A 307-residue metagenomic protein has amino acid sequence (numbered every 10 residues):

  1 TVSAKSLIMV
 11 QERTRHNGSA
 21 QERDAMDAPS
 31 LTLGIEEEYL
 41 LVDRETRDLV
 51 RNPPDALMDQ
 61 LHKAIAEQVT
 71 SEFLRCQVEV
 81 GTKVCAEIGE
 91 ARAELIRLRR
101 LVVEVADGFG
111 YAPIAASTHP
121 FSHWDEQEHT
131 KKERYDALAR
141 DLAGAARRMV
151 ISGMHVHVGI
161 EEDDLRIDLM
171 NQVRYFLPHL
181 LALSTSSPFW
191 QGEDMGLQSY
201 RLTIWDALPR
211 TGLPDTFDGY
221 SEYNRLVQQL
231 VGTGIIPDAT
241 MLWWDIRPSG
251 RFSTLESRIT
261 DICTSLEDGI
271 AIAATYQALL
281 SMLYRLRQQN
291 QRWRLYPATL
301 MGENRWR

Functional and structural regions predicted by a protein language model:
K5-Q11, H16, E22: Short, positively charged and aromatic/hydrophobic N-terminal segments
H16, H62, H119, H123 (+4 more regions): Histidine (H) residue identity feature
Q21-F109, L138, G144-R147, W205-R307: C-terminal accessory/tail domains of diverse enzymes
S30, A116, P120, E133 (+3 more regions): Metal-dependent DNA replication initiation modules
H62-K63, E104, T118, E126-T130 (+3 more regions): Short amphipathic alpha-helical patches
D107-K132, S221-N224: Surface-exposed, low-hydrophobicity interaction/linker segments
F109-S117, L181-S184, P188, Y284-Q291: Long, hydrophobic, amphipathic alpha-helical segments used as structural scaffolds
